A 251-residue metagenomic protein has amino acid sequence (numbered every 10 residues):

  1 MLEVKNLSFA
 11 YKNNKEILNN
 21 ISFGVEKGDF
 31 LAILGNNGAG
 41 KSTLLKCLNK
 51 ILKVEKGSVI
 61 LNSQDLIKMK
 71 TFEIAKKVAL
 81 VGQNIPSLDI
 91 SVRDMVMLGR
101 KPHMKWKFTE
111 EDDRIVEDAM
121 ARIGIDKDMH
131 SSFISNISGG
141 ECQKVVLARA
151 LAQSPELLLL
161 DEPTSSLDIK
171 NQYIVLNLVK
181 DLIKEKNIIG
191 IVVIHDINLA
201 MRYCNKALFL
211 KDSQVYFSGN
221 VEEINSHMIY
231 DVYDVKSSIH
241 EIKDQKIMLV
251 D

Functional and structural regions predicted by a protein language model:
L34-N36: The feature captures the beta-strand-to-loop junction immediately N-terminal to the Walker
N49: Helix-to-loop junction immediately C-terminal to a conserved catalytic motif
G57-D65, I74: Conserved ABC transporter NBD signature motif
E111-D128: Conserved ABC ATPase "signature" region
F133-I137, E141: Conserved ABC ATPase signature
S154: Conserved catalytic motifs of ABC-family nucleotide-binding domains
L158-E162: Catalytic Walker B motif of ABC-type/P-loop ATPase nucleotide-binding domains
